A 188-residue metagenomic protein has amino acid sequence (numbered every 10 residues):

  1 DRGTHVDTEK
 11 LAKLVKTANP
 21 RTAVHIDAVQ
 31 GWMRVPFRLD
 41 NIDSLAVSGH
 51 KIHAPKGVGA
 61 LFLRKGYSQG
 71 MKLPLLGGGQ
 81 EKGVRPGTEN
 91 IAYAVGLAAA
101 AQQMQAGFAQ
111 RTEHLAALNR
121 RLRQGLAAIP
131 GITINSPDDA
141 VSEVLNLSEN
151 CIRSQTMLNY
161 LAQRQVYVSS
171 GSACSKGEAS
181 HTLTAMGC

Functional and structural regions predicted by a protein language model:
D1-C188: Pyridoxal 5′-phosphate
